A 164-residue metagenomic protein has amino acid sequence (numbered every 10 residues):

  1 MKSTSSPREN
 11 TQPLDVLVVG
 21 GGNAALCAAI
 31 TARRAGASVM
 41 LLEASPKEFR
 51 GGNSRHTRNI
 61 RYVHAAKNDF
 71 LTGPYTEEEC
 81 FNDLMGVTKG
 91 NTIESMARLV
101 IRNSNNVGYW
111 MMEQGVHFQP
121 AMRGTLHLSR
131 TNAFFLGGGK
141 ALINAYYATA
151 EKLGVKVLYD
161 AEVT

Functional and structural regions predicted by a protein language model:
S3-E9, A37-S38, A44-E162: Conserved N-terminal/central alpha/beta ligand/cofactor-binding core
R8-A24, M40: Beta1/beta-strand and adjacent pyrophosphate-binding region of the FAD-binding site in flavoprotein oxidoreductases
V16-L17, A29, A145: Low-complexity, intrinsically disordered/propeptide-like segments
A24-A25, L142: Catalytic-loop motifs flanking and including active-site residues across diverse enzymes
A28-A29, G108: Generic hydrophobic/aromatic pocket-lining and core-packing "Φ" positions
A32: Aromatic pocket-lining residues of Rossmann-like dinucleotide-binding sites
